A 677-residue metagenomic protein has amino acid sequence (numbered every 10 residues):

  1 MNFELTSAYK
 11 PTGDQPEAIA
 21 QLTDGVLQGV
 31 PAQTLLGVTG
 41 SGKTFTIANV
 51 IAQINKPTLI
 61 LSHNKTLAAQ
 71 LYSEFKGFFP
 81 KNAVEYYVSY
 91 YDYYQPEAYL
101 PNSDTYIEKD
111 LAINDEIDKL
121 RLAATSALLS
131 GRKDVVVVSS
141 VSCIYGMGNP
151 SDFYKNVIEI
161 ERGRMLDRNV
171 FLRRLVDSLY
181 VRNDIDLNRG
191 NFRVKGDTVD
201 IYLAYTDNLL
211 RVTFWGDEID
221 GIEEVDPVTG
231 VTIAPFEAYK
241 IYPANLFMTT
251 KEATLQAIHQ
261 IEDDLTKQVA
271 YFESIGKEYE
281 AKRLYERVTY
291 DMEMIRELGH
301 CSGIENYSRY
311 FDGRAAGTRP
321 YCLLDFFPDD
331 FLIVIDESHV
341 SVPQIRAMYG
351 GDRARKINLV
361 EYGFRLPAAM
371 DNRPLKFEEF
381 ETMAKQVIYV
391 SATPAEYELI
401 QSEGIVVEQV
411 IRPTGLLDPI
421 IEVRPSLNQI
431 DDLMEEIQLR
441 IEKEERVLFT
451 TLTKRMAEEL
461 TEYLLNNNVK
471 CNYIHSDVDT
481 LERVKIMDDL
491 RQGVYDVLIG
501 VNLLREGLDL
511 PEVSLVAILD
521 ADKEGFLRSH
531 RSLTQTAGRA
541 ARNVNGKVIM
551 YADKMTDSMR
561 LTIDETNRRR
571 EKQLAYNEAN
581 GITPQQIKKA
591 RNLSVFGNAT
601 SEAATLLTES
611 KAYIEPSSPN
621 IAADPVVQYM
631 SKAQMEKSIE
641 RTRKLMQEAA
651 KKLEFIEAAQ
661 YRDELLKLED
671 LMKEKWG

Functional and structural regions predicted by a protein language model:
M1-L36: Conserved pre-motif I regulatory segment
L27-T34, K56-P57, K133-V135, E445-R446: Pre-Walker A (Motif I) flank of P-loop NTPase domains
Q28-V50: Walker A/P-loop
P57-A69, Y86, K277-E280, R440-E462: Conserved strand-helix element at the start of the C-terminal RecA-like helicase core
A69-G77, E97-Y99, E459-Y463: Short amphipathic alpha-helical segment within the helicase RecA-like ATPase core that mediates nucleic-acid
P80-S89, G303, R446-L448, L460-E482: Conserved RecA-like helicase motor-core motifs
Y87-D432, E436-E442, T461, Y495 (+1 more regions): N-terminal cationic and glycine-rich segments that engage phosphates or anionic surfaces
V478-V501: Conserved helicase ATPase core of P-loop NTP-dependent helicases/translocases
